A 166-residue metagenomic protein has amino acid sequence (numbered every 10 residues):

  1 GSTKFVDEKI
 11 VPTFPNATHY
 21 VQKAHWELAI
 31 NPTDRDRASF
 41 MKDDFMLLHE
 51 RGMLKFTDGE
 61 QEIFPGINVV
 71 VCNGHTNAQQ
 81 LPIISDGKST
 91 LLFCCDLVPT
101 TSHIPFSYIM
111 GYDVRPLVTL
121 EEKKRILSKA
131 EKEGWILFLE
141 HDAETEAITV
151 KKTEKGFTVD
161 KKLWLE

Functional and structural regions predicted by a protein language model:
G1, N73-Q79, F138-E144: Histidine-centered catalytic micro-motifs
G1-S2, V150: A short acidic (Asp/Glu
K4-V71, E121-G134: Metallo-beta-lactamase
I30-T33, I67, P82, I104-P105 (+1 more regions): Short, well-ordered secondary-structure micro-motifs
T57-D58, L81-S85: C-terminal accessory segment of soluble enzyme catalytic cores
I67-N73, L91-D96: Active-site-proximal beta-strand elements of phosphoester/diester hydrolases
N68, A78-P82, T90: Short beta-strand micro-motifs in enzyme catalytic cores
I84-E166: Cap/insert and terminal regions of metallo-dependent hydrolase folds
